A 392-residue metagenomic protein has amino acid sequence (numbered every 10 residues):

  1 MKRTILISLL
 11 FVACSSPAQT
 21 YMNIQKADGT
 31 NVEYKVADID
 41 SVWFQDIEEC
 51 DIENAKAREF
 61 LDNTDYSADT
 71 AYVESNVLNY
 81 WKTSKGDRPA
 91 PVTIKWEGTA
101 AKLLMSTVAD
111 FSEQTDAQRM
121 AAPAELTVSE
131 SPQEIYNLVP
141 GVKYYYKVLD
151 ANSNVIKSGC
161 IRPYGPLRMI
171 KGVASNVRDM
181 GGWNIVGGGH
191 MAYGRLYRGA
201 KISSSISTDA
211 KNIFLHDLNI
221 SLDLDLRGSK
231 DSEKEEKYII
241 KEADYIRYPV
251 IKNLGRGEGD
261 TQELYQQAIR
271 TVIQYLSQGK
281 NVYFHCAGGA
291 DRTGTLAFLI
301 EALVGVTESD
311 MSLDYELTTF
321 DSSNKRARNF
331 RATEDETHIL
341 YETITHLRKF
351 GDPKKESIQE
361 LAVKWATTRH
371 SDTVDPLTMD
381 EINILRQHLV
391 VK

Functional and structural regions predicted by a protein language model:
M1-T4: Positively charged n-region of N-terminal signal peptides that target proteins for export
I7-S8: Sec-dependent N-terminal signal peptides
A13-S15: N-terminal signal peptide c-region/cleavage motif recognized by signal peptidases
A18-T20: Boundary at the C-terminal end of the N-terminal hydrophobic targeting segment
K35-F44: Structured surface patches comprising rigid loops and adjacent beta-strands/short helices at the edges of well-ordered
E48-Y283, T295-K392: Cys-dependent protein tyrosine phosphatase-like superfamily
C286: Short cysteine clusters
G289: Substrate/cofactor-recognition hotspot
